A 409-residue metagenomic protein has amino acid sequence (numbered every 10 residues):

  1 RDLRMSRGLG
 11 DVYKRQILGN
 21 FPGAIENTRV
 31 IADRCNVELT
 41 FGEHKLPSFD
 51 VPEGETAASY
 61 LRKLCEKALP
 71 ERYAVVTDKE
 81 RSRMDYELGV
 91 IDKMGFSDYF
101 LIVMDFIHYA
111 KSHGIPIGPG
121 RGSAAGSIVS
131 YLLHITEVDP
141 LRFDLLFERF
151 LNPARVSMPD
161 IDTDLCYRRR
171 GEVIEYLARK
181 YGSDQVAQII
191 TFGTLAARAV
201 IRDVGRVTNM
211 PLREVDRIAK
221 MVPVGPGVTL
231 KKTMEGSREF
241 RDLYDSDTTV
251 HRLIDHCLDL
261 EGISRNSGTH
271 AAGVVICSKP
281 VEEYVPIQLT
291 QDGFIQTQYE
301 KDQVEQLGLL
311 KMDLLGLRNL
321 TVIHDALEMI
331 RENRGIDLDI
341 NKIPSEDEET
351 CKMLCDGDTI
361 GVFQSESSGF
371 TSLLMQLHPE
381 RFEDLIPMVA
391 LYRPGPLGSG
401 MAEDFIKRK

Functional and structural regions predicted by a protein language model:
R1, R7-K409: Alpha-helical scaffold/interaction cores of sigma-54-like transcription cofactors and many family A DNA polymerases
